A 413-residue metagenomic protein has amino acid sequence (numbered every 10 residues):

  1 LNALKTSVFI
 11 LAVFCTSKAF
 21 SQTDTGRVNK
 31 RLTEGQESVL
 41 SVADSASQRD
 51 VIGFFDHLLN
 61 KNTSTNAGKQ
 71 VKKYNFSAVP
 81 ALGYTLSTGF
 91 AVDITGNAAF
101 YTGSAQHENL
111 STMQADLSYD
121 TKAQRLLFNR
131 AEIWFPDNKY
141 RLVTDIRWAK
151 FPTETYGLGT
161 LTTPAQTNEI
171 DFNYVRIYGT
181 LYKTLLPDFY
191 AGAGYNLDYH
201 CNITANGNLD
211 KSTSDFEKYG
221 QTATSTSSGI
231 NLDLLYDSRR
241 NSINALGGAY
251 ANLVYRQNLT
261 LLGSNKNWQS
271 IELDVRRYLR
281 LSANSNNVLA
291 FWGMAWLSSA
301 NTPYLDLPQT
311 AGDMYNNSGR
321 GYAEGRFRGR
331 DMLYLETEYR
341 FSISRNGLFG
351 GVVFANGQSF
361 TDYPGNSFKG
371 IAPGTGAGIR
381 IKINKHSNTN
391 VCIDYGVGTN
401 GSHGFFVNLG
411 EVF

Functional and structural regions predicted by a protein language model:
L1-V28, L279: Bacterial Sec-dependent N-terminal signal peptides
T23-V143, G220-L246, R330, I343-G350 (+3 more regions): Outer-membrane beta-barrel initiation region
D24-T65, D145-R147, E154-A283, F360-Y363: Transmembrane beta-strand segments of outer-membrane beta-barrel domains in Gram-negative and organellar OMPs
G68-S77, L82-T226, R326, T389-C392 (+2 more regions): Gram-negative/organellar outer-membrane beta-barrel architecture
F76-A78, S111-A115, R141-T144, F189-A193 (+8 more regions): Transmembrane beta-strands of outer-membrane beta-barrel proteins
F76-A78, V92-I94, R125-N129, N173-G179 (+8 more regions): Hydrophobic, lipid-facing positions within transmembrane beta-strands of outer-membrane proteins
C201-N202, N206-S228, N284-N286, A311-G312 (+4 more regions): Outer-membrane beta-barrel transmembrane domain signature
N241-S344, F349: C-terminal outer-membrane beta-barrel translocator/porin domains of Gram-negative envelope proteins and their
